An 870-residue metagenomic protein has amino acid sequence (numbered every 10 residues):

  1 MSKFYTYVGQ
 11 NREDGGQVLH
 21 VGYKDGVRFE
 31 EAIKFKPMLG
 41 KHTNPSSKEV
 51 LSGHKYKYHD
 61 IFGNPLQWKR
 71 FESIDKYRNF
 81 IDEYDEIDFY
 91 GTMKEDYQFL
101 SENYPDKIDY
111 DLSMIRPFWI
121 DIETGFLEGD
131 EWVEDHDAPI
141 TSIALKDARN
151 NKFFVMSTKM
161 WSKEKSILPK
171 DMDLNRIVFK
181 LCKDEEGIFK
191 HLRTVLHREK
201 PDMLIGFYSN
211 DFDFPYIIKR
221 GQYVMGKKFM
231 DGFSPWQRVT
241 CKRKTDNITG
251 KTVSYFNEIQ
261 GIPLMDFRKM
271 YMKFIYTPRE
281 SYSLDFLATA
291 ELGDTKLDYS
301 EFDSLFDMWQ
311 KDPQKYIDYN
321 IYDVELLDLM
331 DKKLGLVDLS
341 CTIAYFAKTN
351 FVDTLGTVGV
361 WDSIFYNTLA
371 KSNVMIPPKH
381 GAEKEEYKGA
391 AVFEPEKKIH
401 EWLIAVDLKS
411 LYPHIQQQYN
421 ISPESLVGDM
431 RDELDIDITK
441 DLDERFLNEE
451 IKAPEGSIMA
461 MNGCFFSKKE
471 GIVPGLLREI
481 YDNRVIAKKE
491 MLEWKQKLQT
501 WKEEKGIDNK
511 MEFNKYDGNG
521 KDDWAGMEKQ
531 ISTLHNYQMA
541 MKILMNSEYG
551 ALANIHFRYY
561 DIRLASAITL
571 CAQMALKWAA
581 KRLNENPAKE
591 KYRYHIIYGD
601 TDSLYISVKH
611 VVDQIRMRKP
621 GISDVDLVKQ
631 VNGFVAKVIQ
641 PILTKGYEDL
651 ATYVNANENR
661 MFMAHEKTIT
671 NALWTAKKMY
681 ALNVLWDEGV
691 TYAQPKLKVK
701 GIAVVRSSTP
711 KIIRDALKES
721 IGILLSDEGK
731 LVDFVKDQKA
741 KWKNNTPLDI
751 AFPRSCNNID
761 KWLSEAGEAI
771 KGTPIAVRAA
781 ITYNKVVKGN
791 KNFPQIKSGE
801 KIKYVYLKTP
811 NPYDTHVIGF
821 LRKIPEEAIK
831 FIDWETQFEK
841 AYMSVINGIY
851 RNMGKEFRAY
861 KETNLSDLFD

Functional and structural regions predicted by a protein language model:
M1-M203, I321-Y345, T354-G389, K397-K398 (+4 more regions): DnaQ-like (DEDDh/DEDDy) 3′-5′ exonuclease domain used for proofreading and 3′-end trimming on nucleic acids
F153-M156, K163-L168, R176-K183, K200 (+4 more regions): Active-site-proximal helix-loop-helix substrate-binding element of RNase H-like nuclease domains
D173-V178, R198-M203, W309-K315, F346 (+11 more regions): Glycine- and acidic
D202-S209, Y594-I597, F662: Short glycine-rich phosphate-binding loop at a beta-alpha junction
K296, L576-T601: Active-site palm subdomain of RNA-directed nucleic acid polymerases
L305-E424, D429-M430, G506-R582, Y598 (+4 more regions): Common nucleic-acid-contacting/processivity interface regions adjacent to the catalytic cores of nucleic-acid enzymes
L604-V638: Catalytic palm subdomain of template-directed nucleic-acid polymerases, centered on the conserved carboxylate motif
N632, A636-D870: C-terminal, non-catalytic extensions of nucleic-acid polymerases
